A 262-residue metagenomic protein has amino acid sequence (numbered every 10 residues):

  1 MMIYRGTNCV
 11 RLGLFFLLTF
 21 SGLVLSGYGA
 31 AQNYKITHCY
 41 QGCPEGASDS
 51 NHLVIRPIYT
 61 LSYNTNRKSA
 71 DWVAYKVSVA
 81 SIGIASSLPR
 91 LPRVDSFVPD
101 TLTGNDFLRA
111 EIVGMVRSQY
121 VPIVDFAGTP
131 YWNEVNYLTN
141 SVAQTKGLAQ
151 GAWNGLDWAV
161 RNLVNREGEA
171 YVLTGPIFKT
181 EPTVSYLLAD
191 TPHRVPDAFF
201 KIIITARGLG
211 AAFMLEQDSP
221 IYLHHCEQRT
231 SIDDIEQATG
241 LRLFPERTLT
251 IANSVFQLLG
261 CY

Functional and structural regions predicted by a protein language model:
I3-Y4, C9-Y262: Domain-level detector for secreted/extracellular nuclease and nuclease-toxin modules, and for the ENPP-like C-terminal
